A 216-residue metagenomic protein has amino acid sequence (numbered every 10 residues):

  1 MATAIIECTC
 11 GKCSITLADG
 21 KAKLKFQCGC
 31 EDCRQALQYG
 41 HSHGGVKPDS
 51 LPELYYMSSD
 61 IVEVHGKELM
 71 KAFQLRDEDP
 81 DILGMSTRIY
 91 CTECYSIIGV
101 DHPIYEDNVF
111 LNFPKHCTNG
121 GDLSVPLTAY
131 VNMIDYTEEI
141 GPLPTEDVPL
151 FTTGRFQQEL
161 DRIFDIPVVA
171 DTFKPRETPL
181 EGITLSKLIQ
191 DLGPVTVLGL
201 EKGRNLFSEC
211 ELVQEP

Functional and structural regions predicted by a protein language model:
M1-I6, S14-P216: A short Gly-Trp-Pro
T9: Active-site-proximal cofactor/substrate-binding loop regions of enzyme domains
